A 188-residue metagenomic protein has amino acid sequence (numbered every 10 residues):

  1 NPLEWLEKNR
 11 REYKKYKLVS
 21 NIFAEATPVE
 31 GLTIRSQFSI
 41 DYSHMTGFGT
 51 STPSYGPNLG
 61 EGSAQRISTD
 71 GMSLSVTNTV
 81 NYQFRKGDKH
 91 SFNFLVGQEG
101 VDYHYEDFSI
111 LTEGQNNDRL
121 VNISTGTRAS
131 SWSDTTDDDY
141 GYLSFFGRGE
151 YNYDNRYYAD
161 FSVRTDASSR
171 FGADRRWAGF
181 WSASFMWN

Functional and structural regions predicted by a protein language model:
N1-E4, G49-A64, H104-S133: Surface-exposed loop/turn segments flanking beta-strands in extracellular/periplasmic regions
P2-G49, Q65-R85, N93, Y105-D107 (+2 more regions): Outer-membrane beta-barrel transmembrane strands
F38, W181-A183: One face of beta-strands
N93-E99: Extended hydrophobic secondary-structure segments that form protein cores and membrane-embedded regions
S169-R175: Solvent-exposed loop/turn segments connecting transmembrane beta-strands in outer-membrane beta-barrel proteins
F185-N188: Metallo-beta-lactamase
